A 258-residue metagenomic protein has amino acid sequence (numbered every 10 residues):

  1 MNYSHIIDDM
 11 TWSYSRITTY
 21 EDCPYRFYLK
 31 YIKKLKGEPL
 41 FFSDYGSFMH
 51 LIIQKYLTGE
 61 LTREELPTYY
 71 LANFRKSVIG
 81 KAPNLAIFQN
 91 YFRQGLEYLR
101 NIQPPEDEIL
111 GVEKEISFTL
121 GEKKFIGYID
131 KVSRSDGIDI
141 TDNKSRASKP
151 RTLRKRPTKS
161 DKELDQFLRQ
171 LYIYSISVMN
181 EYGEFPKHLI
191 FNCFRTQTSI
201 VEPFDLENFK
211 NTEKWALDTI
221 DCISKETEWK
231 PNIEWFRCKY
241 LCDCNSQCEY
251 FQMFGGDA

Functional and structural regions predicted by a protein language model:
M1-A258: RecB-family 4Fe-4S metal-dependent nuclease core
